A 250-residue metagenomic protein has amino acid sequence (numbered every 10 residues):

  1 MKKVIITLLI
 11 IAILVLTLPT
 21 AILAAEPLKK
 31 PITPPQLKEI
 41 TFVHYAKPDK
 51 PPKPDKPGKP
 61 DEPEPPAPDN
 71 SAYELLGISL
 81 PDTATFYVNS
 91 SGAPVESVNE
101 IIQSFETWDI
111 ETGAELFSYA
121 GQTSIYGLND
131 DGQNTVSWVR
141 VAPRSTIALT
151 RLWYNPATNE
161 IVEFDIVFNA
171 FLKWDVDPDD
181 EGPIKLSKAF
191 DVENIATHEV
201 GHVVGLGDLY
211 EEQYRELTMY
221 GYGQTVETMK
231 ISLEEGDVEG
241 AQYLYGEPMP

Functional and structural regions predicted by a protein language model:
M1-A25: Secretory targeting signatures
I22-P250: Zinc-dependent metalloendopeptidases
